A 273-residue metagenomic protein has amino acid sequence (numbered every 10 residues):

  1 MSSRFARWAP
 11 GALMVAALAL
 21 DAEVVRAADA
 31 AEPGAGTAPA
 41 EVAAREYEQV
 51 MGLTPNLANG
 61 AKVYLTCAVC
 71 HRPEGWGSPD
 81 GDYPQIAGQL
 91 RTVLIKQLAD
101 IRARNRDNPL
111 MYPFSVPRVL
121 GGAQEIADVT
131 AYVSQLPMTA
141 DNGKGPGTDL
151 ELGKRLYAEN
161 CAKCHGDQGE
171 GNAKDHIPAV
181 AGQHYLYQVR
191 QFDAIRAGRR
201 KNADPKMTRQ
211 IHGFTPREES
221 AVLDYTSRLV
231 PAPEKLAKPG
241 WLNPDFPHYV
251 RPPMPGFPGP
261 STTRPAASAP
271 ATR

Functional and structural regions predicted by a protein language model:
M1-A12: Bacterial N-terminal signal peptides that target proteins for export
A17-R26: C-terminal segment of classical bacterial N-terminal signal peptides
A28-A30, P79-Q85, I101-L136, D141-T148 (+4 more regions): Axial heme c-ligation environment in periplasmic c-type cytochrome domains
A31-Y64, G77-D80, A131-L156, Y249-F257 (+1 more regions): Electrostatic cytochrome c docking/interface patches
V50, L57, A68, R72-R106 (+5 more regions): Gly/Gly-Pro-rich "capping" loops immediately C-terminal to redox-active cysteine motifs in periplasmic/lumenal
G60, C67-P73, V129, G153 (+3 more regions): The canonical Cys-X-X-Cys-His
E218-R273: Long hydrophobic alpha-helical segments typical of transmembrane helices together with their membrane-interfacial
